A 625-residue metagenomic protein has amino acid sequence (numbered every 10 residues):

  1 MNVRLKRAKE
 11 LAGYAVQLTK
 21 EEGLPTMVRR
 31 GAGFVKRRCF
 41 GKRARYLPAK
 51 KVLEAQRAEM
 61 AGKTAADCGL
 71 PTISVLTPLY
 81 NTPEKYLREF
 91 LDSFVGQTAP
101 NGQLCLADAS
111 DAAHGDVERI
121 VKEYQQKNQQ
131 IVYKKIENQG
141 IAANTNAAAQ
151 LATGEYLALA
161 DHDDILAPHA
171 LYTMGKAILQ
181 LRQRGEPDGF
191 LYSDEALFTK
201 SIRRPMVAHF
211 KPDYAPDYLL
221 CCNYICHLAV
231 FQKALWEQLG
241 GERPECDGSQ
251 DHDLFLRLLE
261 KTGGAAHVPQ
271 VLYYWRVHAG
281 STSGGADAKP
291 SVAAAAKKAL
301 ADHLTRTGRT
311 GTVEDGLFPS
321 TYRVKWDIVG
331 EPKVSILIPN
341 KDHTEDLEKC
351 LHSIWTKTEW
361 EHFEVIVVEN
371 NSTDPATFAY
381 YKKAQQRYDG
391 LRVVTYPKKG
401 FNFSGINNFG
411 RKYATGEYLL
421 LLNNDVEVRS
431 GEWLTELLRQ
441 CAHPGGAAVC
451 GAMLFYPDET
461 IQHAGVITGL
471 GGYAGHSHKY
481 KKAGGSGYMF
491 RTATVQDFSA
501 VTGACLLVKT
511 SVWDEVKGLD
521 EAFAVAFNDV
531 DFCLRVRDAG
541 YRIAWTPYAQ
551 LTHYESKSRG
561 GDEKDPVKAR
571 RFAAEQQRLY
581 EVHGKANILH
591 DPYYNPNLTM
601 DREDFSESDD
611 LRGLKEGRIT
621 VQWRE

Functional and structural regions predicted by a protein language model:
N2, K6, G13-C68, P290-E331 (+5 more regions): C-terminal, non-catalytic tails of nucleotide-sugar-dependent glycosyltransferases
G31, R38-A288, D302: Nucleotide-sugar donor-binding/catalytic module of glycosyltransferases that assemble extracellular/cell-envelope
D92-N101, H352-H362: Short, acidic, metal-binding catalytic loop of nucleotide-sugar glycosyltransferases
D108-R119, E369-Y380, E427: A conserved acidic beta->alpha catalytic loop
I136-A152, Y396-A414: Glycine-rich, basic loop-to-helix element that forms the pyrophosphate-binding segment of sugar-nucleotide handling
G154-I165, G416-R429: Short beta-strand-to-loop acidic/aromatic patch adjacent to the donor-nucleotide binding site
H169-P205, V426-Y473: Conserved donor NDP-sugar-binding/catalytic core segment of glycosyltransferases
L235, E245-V271, L300, W433-L438 (+2 more regions): A short, conserved alpha-helix in the catalytic core of glycosyltransferases
